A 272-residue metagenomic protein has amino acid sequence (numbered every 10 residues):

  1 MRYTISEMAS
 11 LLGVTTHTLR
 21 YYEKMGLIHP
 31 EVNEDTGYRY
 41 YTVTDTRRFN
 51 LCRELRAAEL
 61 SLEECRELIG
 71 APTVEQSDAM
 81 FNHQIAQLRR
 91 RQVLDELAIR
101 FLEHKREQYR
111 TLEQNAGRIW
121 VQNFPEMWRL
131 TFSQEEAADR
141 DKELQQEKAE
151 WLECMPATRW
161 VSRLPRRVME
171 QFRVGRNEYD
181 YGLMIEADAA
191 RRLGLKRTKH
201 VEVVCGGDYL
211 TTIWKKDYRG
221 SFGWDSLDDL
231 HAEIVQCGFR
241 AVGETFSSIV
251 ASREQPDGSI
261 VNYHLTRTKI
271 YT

Functional and structural regions predicted by a protein language model:
M1-L62, C237-V242: Basic helix-turn-helix/winged-helix DNA-binding cores and closely related short helical interaction motifs
M1-Y21, E59-M80, Q134-W160, I213: Short N-terminal secondary-structure initiator segments
E31-D35, R56-R66, G258-T272: Histidine- and aromatic-rich ligand-binding microenvironments
N33, N50-R53, A58, C65-W120: Short, charged amphipathic alpha-helical surface segments
Y41-T42, V74, R253: Short Asp/Glu-rich motifs
R100-T272: A solvent-exposed interaction/effector surface
